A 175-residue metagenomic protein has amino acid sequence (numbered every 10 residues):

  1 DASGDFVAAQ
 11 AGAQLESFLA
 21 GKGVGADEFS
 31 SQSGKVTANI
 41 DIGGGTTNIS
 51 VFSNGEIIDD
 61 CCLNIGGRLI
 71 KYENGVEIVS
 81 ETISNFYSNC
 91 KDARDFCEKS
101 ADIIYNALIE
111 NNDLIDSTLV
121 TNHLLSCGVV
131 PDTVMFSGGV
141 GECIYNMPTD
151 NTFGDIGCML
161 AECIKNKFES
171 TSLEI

Functional and structural regions predicted by a protein language model:
D1-A20, T152-N166: Glycine-rich phosphate-binding loop and adjoining helix at the ATP-binding site of ATP-dependent phosphoryl-transfer
S3-A11, T37, D60-Y72: Short, acidic/small-residue loops that bind anionic groups at enzyme active sites
V7-A38, D116-L124: Conserved phosphate-binding catalytic cores of ATP/NTP-utilizing and phosphoryl-transfer enzymes
L15-A20, T46-I49, I70-Y72, I144-Y145: Short, well-ordered, mixed-charge alpha-helical segments that flank or form enzyme active sites
K22, F52, P148-T149: Short coil/turn segments at secondary-structure boundaries
G23-D27, G66-R68, G138: Glycine-centered flexibility motif
E28-L63, G128, G139, I144: Gly/Thr-rich phosphate-binding beta-strand-loop-beta motif of the actin/hexokinase/Hsp70
D60, L69-I175: Helical "lid/coupling" subdomains associated with nucleotide-phosphate turnover
